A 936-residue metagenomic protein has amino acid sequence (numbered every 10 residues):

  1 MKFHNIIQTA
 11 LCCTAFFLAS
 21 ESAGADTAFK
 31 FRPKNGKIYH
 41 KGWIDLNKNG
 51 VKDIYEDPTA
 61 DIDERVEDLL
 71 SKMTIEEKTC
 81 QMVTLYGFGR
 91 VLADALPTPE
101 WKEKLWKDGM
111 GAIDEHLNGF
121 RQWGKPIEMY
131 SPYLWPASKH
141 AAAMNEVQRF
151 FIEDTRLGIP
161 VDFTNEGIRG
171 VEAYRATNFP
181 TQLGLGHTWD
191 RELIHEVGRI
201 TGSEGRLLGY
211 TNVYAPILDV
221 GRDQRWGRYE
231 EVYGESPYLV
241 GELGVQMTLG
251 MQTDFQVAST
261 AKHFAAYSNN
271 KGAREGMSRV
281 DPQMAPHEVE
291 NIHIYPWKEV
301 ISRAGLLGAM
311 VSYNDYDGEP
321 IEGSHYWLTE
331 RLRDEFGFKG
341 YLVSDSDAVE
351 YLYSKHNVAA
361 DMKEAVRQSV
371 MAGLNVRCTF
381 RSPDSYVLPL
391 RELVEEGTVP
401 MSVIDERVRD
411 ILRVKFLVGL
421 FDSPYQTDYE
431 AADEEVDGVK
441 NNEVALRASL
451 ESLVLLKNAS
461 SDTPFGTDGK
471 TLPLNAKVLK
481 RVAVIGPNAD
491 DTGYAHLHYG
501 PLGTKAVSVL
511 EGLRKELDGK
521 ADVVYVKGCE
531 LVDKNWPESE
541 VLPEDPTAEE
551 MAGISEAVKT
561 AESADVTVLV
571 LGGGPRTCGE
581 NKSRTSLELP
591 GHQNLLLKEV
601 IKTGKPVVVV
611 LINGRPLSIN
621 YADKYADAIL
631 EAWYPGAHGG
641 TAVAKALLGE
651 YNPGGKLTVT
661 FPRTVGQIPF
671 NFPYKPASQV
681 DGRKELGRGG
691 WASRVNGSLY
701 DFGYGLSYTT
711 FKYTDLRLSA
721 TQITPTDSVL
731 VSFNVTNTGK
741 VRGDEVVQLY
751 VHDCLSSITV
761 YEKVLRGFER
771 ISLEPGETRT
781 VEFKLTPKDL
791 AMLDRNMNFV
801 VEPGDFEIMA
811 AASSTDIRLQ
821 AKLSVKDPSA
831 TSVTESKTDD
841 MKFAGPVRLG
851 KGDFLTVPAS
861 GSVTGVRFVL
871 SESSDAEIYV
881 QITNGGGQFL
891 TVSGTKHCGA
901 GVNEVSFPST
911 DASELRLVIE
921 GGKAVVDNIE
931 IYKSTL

Functional and structural regions predicted by a protein language model:
A15, A23-A791, E802-A810, S814: Glycoside hydrolase catalytic-domain context in secreted enzymes
T736-R742, S860, S871-D875, G922: Short solvent-exposed strand-capping/beta-turn motif centered on an Asx-Ser/Thr pair
L849-S860, N903: Short beta-strands within extracellular/lumenal beta-sheet-rich domains
S860-V866, A912: Extended extracellular/luminal ectodomain segments enriched in beta-structured repeat modules
D875-L890: Short, surface-exposed beta-strand/strand-loop-strand elements in extracellular ectodomains
G887-T910: Extracellular carbohydrate recognition and processing domains and analogous Trp-centered ligand-binding platforms
L917-K923: Short beta-strand-plus-loop segments that form exposed binding edges in beta-rich domains
K923-L936: Exposed low-complexity, polar/acidic, P/S/T/G-rich flexible segments that act as propeptides, protease-susceptible
